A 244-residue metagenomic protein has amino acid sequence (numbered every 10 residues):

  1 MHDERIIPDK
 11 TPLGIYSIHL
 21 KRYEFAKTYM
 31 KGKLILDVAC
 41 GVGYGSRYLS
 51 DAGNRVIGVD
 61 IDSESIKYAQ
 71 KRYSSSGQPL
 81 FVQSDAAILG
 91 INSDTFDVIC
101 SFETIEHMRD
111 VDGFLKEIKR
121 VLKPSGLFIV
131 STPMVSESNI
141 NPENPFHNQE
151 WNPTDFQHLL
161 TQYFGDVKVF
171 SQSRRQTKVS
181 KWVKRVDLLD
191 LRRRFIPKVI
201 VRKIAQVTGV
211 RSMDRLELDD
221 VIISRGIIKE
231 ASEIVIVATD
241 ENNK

Functional and structural regions predicted by a protein language model:
M1-N92, V98-F102, D112-L115, E150-H158 (+4 more regions): Conserved N-terminal segment of class I S-adenosyl-L-methionine
V56, F128-I129: A short hydrophobic/small-residue beta-strand
F102-I105, S131: Residues lining the SAM
H107, V111: Di-metal (Zn2+ and/or Mg2+/Mn2+) metal-binding site signature of metallo-dependent hydrolases with the MBL/beta-CASP
D112-P124: A short glycine-rich, Lys/Arg-flanked "PGG" loop and its adjoining helix->strand segment in the class I
I129-D155: Short, glycine-/aromatic-enriched active-site segment of Class I SAM-dependent methyltransferases
I140-N144, K178-R185: Short aromatic-enriched loop/helix-cap "lid" or pocket-rim segments at secondary-structure transitions that line
W182-R194: Short, electropositive alpha-helical surface patch
